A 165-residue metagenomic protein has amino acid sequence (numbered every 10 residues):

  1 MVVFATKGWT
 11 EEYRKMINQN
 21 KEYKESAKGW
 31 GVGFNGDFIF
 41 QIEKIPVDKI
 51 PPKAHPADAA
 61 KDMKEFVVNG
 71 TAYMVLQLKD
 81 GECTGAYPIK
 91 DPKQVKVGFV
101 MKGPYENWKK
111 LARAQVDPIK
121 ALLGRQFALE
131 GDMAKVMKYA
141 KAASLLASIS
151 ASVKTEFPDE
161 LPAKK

Functional and structural regions predicted by a protein language model:
M1-K165: Feature captures hydrophobic
